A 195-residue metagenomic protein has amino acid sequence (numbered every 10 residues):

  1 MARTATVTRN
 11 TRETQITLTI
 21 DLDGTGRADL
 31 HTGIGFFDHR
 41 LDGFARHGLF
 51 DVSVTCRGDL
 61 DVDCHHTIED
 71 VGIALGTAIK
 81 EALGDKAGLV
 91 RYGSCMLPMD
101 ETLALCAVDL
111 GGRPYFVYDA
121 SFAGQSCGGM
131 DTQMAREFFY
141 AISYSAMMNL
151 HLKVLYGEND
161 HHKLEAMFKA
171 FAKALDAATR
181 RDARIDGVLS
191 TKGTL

Functional and structural regions predicted by a protein language model:
M1-L195: N-terminal intrinsically disordered, cationic/polar leader segments that include organellar targeting peptides
